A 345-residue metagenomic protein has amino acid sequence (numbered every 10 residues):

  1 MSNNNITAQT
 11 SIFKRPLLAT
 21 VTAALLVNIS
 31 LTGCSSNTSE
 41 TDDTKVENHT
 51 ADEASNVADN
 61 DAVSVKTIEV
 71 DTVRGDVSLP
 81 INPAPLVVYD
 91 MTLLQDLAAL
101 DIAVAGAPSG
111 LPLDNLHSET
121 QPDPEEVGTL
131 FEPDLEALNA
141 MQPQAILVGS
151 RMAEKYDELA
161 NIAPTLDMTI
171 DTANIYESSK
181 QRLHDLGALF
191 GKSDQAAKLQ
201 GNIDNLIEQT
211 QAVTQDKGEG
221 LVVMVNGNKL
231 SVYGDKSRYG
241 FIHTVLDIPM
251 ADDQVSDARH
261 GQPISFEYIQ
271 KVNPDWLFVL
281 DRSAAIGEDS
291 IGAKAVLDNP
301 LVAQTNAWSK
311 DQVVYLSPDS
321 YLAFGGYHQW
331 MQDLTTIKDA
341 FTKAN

Functional and structural regions predicted by a protein language model:
S2-A23, T32-M91, D194-L221, A284-G292 (+1 more regions): Bacterial Sec-exported substrate-binding components of ABC uptake systems
T72-R74, V127-D134, S256-S265: Short helix-initiation/N-cap motifs at beta->coil->alpha
P85, D90-A137: A short, structured surface patch at a secondary-structure boundary
L111-N115, V232-Q262: Alpha-helical, coiled-coil/dimerization segments enriched in small aliphatic residues
L113, E154, T169-D185, E219-F241 (+1 more regions): Extracytoplasmic ligand-binding site segments that recognize negatively charged/polar headgroups
Q142-V148, P164, I269, N273-L277: Proline-aspartate-enriched helix->loop->beta-strand connector
I162-G227, Q312, S320-N345: Extracytoplasmic substrate-binding proteins
W276-N345: Structured C-terminal subdomain patch of bacterial secreted/periplasmic proteins
